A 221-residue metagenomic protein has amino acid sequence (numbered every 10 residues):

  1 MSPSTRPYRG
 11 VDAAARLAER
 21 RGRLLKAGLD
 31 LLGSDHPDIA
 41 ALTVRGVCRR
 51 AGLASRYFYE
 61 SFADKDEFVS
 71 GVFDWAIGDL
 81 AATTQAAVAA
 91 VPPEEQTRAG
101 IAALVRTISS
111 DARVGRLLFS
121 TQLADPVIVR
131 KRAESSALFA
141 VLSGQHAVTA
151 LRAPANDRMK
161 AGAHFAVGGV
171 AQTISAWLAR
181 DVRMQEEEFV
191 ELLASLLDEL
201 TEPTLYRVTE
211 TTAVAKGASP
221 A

Functional and structural regions predicted by a protein language model:
M1-T5, Q145, A176-A221: C-terminal peripheral helix-coil segments that are non-catalytic and often amphipathic
A18-V44: Short, amphipathic alpha-helix enriched in basic
D35-E67: Helix-turn-helix
V44, V72-A81: Short, basic, alpha-helical segments at the C-terminal edge of helix-turn-helix-like DNA-binding modules
Q85-R113: Hydrophobic alpha-helical connector segments
P126-R152, D157-A171, S195: Amphipathic alpha-helical packing segments from all-alpha helical-bundle domains
